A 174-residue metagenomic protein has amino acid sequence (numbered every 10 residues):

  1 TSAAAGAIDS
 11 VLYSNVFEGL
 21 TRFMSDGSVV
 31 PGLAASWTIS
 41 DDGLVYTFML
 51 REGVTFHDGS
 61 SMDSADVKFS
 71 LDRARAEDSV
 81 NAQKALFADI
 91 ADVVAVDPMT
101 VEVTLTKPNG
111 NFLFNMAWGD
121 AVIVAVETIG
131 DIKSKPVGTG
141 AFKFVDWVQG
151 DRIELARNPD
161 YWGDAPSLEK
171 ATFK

Functional and structural regions predicted by a protein language model:
T1-D41, D72, V137-T139: N-terminal lobe/hinge region of extracytoplasmic solute-binding protein
N15, G32-A34, D41-V45, M62 (+5 more regions): Extracytoplasmic
A35-V80, E102: Aromatic- and charge-enriched surface segment that lines or borders ligand/interaction sites
V45, V103, G163-K174: A local structural motif
M49, Q83-V126, D146-V148: Surface-exposed binding/hinge segments that line and control ligand-binding clefts or catalytic entry sites
T55-D58, E77-N81, N109-L113, Y161-G163: Short beta-strands and strand-coil junctions in structured, solvent-facing domains, enriched
F114-P166, K170: Gly/Pro-rich hinge or "lid" segments in bacterial periplasmic/extracellular proteins
